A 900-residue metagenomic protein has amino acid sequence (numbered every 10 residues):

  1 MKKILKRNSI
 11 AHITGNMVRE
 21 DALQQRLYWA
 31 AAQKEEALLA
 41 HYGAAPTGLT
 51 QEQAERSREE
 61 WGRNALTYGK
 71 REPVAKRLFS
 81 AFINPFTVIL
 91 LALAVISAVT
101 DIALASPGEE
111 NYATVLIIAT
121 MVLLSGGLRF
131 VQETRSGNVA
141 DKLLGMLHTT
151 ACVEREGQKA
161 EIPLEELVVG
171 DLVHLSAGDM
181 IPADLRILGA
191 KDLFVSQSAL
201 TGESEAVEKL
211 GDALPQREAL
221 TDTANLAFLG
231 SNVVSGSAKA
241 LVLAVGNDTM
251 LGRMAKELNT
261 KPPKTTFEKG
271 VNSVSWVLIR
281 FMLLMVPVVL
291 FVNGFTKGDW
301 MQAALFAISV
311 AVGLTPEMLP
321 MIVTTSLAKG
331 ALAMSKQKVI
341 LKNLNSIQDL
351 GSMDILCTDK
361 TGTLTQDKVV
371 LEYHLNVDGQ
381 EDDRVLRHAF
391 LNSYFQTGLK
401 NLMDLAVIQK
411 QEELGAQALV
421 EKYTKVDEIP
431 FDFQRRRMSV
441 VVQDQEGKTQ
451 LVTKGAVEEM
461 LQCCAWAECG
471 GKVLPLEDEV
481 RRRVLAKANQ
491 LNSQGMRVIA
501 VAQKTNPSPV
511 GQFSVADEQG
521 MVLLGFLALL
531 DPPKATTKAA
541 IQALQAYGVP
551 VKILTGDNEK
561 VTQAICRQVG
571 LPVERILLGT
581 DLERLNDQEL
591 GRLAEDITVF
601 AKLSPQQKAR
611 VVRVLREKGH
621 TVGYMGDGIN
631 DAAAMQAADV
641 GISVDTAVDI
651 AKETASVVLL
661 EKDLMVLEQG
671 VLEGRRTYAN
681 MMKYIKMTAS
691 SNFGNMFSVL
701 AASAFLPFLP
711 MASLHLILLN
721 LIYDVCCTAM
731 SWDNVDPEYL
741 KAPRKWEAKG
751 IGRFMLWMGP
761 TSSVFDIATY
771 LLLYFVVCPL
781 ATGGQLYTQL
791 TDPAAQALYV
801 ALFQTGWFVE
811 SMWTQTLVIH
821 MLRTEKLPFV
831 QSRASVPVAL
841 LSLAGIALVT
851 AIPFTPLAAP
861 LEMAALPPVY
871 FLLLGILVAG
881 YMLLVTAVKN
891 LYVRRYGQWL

Functional and structural regions predicted by a protein language model:
M1-K159, E165-V168, V173-I181, R186-F194 (+5 more regions): Non-lumenal N-terminal regulatory segments of integral membrane proteins
S80-A103, I118-R129, H148-T149, W276-G294 (+8 more regions): Alpha-helical transmembrane segments of multi-pass membrane proteins, especially the membrane-embedded transport
A92-I117, V277-T315, A328, L332-K338 (+5 more regions): Helix-interface capping motifs at the ends of transmembrane segments in multi-pass membrane proteins
A103, T114-H148, R155, P262-T358 (+5 more regions): Hydrophobic alpha-helical transmembrane segments
R155, T266-W276, A307-A311, K342-L350 (+7 more regions): Membrane-interface segments at loop-to-transmembrane junctions
F194, L200, G211, Q366-H388 (+4 more regions): Basic, amphipathic juxtamembrane/active-site segments that coordinate anionic phosphate or diphosphate groups
L226-V234, D349-L523, L529, Q542 (+5 more regions): Cytosolic catalytic regions of ATP/NTP-dependent phosphoryl-transfer enzymes
M285, V289, N293, P320 (+5 more regions): Membrane-embedded transport module
